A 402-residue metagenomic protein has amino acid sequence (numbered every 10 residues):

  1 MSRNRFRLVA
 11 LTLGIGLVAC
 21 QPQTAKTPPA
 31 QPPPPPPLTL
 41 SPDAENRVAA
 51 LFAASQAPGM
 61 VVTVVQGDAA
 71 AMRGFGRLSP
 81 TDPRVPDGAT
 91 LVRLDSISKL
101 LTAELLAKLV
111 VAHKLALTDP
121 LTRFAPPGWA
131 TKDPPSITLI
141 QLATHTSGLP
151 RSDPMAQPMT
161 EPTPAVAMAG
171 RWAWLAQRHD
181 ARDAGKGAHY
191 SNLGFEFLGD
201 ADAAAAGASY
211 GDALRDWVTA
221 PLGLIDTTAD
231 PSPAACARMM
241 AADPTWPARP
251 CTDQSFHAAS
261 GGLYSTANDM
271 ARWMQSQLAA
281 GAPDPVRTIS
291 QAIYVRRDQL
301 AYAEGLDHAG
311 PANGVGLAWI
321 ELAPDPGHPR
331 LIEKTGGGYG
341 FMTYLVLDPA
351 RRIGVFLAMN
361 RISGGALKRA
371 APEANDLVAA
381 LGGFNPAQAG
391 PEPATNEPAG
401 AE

Functional and structural regions predicted by a protein language model:
M1-V9: Bacterial N-terminal signal peptides that target proteins for export
L17-A19: C-terminal motif of bacterial Sec signal peptides marking the signal peptidase cleavage site
Q21-Q23: Bacterial signal peptide processing site
P34, R296-G305, G310, P324 (+1 more regions): Short, gly/Ser/Thr-rich active-site loops of penicillin-recognizing serine hydrolases
L38-L94, K114-A116, A176-Q177: Short, conserved catalytic-motif segment at the N-terminal edge
S79, K132-G338: Short, surface-exposed loop or secondary-structure junction motifs that flank catalytic or metal-binding residues
A116-K132, P221-L222: Short, glycine/proline-biased beta-turn/loop segments that scaffold the active-site neighborhood
F256-Y264, I332-R351, A358-G365: Glycine-rich phosphate/pyrophosphate-binding beta-alpha loops
